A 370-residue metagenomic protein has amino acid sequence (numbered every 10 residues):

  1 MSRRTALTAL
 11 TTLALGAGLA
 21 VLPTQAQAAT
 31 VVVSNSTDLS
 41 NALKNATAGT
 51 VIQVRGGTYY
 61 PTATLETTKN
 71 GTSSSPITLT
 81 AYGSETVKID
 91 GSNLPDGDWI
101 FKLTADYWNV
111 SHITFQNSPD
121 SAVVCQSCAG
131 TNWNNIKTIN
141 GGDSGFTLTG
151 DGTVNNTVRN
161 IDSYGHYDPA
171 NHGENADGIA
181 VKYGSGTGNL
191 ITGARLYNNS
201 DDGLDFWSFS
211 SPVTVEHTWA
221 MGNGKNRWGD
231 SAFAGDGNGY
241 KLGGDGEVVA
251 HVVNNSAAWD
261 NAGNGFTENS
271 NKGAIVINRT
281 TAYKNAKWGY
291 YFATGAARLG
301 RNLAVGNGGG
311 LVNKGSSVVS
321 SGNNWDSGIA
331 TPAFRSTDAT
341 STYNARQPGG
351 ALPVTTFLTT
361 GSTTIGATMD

Functional and structural regions predicted by a protein language model:
M1-A28: Secretory targeting and sorting signals
A29, I179, G295-D370: Acidic, glycine- and Ser/Thr-rich low-complexity intrinsically disordered tracts in extracellular/secreted proteins
A29-L65: Acidic Gly/Asp/Thr-rich repetitive segments characteristic of extracellular carbohydrate-active and adhesion proteins
V32-S34, G56-T62, K69-D120, Y167-A170: Right-handed parallel beta-helix/beta-spiral solenoid domain characteristic of secreted/periplasmic
T50, A63, S75-I77, E85 (+17 more regions): The right-handed parallel beta-helix/beta-solenoid scaffold, focusing on the short coil/turn and N-cap positions
V54, L79-A81, W108-S111, G130-N135 (+8 more regions): All-beta strand scaffolds that present successive hydrophobic residues in beta-strands
R55, T80-Y82, D90, L103-T104 (+23 more regions): Feature marks extracellular polysaccharide-active and adherence modules
T64-T67, G91-F101, N117-V124, N140-G150 (+6 more regions): Extracellular beta-strand/beta-solenoid scaffold signature
